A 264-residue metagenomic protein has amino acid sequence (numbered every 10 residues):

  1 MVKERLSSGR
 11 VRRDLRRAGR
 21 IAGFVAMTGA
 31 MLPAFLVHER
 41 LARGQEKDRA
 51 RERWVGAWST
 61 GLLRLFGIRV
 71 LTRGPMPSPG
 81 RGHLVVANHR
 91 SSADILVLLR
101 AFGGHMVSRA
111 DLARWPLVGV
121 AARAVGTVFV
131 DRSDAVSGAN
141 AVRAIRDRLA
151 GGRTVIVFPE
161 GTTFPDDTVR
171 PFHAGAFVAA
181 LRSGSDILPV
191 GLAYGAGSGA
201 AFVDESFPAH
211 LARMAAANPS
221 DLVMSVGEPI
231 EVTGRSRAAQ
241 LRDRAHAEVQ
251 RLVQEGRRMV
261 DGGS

Functional and structural regions predicted by a protein language model:
M1-S8, L65, R69-R73, G175 (+2 more regions): Soluble, non-transmembrane catalytic domains of enzymes that act on hydrophobic metabolites at membranes
K3-L71, V120-A124: A transmembrane-helix-recognition feature enriched in membrane-embedded lipid enzymes and envelope glyco-/phospholipid
M31-R51, R64-L65, G80-A135: Catalytic core of membrane glycerolipid acyltransferases/transacylases, capturing the structured, soluble-facing
R64-R73, G138-A139, R170, E205-A209: Short gly/ser/thr-rich secondary-structure transition/capping motifs
L117-G119, D167-A238: A cross-family acyltransferase "interaction/gating" segment
V128-L149, A247: A membrane-cytosol interface segment of integral membrane proteins
G138, A144-T154, G161-F172, F177: Soluble extracytoplasmic domains of inner/organellar membrane proteins
